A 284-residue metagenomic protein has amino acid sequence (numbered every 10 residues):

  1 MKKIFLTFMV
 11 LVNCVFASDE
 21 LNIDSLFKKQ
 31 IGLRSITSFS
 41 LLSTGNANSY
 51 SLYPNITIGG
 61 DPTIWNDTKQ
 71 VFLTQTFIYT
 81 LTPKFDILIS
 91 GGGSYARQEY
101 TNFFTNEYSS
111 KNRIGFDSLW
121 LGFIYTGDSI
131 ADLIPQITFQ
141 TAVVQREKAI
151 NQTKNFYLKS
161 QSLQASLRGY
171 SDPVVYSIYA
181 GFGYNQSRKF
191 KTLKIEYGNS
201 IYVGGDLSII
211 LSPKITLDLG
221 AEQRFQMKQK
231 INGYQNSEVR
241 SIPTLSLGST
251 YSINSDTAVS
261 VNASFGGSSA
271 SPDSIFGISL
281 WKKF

Functional and structural regions predicted by a protein language model:
F16-L52: Outer-membrane beta-barrel biogenesis signature
I31-N46, K154-Q229: Detector for outer-membrane/organellar transmembrane beta-barrel domains, recognizing the amphipathic beta-strand
L41-F72, S109: Surface-exposed strand-loop-strand hairpins of Gram-negative outer-membrane beta-barrel proteins
N48, P54-G59, N102, Y197-F284: Outer membrane beta-barrel transmembrane domains
D67-L73, S110-L119, N155-L163, I195-I201 (+2 more regions): Residues that define the transmembrane beta-barrel architecture of outer-membrane proteins
Q75-Y79, L121-Y125, L163-G169, F182 (+3 more regions): Residues on the lipid-exposed face of transmembrane beta-strands in outer-membrane beta-barrel proteins
K84-I89, I130-P135, P173-I178, P213-L219 (+1 more regions): Repeated loop/turn-to-beta-strand initiation elements of outer-membrane beta-barrel proteins
G92-K194: Outer-membrane pore/translocation modules
